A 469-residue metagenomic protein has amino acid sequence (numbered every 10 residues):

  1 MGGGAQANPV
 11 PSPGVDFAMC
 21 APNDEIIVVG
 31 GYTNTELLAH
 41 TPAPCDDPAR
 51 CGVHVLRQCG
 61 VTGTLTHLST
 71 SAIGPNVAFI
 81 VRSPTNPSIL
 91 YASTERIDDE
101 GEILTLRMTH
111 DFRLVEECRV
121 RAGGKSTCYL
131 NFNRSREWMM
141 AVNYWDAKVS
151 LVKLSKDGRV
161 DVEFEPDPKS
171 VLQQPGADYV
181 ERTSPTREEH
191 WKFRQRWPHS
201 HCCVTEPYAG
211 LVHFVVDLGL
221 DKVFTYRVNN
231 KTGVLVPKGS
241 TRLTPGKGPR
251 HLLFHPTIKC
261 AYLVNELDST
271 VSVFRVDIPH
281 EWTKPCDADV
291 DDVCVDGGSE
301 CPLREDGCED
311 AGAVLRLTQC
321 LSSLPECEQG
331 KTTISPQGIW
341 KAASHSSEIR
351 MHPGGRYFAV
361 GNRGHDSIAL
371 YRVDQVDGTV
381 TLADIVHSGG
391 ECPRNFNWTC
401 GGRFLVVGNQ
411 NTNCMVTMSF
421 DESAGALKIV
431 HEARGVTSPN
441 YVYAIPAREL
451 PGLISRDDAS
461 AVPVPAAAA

Functional and structural regions predicted by a protein language model:
E25, V29-D47, S93-R96: Short, conserved, GDST-rich strand-edge loop motifs in beta-rich repeat architectures
Y32, V53-Q58, T94-E95, L104-R107 (+10 more regions): A structural feature that tracks compact, well-ordered secondary-structure segments with a strong bias toward
R57-T62, L106-F112, V152-E163, R227-V234 (+4 more regions): Short loop/turn segments immediately following beta-strands, especially the blade-tip and inter-blade linker loops
G63-S69, R113-R119, V160, R187 (+4 more regions): Blade-edge beta-strand/turn elements of extracellular beta-propeller and related beta-sheet repeat scaffolds
L65-N133: Blade-loop segments of beta-propeller domains
G74-T85, G123-R134, W138, S170-G210 (+4 more regions): Beta-rich, blade/repeat-based domains predominating in secreted/periplasmic proteins but also intracellular
R119-S155: Hydrophobic alpha-helical hairpins/lids featuring a short glycine-rich hinge
